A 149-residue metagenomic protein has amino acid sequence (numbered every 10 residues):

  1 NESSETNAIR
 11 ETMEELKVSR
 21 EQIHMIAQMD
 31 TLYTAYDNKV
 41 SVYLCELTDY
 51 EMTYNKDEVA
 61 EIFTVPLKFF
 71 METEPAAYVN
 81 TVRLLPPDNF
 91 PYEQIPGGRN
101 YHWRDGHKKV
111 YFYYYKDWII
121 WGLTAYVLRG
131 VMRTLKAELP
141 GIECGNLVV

Functional and structural regions predicted by a protein language model:
N1-I120, V127-T134, E138-N146: Unchanged
